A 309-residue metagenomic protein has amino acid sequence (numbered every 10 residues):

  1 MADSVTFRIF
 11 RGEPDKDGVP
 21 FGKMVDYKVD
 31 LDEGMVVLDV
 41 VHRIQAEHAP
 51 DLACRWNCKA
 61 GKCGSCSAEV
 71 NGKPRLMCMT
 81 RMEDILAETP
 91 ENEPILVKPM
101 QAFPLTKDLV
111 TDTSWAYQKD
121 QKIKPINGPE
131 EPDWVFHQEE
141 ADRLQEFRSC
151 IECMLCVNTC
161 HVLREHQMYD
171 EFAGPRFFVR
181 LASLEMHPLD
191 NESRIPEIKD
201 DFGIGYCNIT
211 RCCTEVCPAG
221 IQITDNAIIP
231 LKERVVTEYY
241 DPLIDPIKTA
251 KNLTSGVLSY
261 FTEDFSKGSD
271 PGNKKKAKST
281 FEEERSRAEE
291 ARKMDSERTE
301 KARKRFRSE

Functional and structural regions predicted by a protein language model:
A2-F7: Short structural boundary motif marking the start of a folded domain
I9-D15: Short polar catalytic/cofactor-binding loops
F10, E69-K73: Short strand-turn-strand beta-turns centered on an Asx-Gly dipeptide
G22-V36: Short, contiguous acidic and Ser/Thr-rich linear segments
M24-K28, M77, P94, H161: Well-ordered beta-strand positions in beta-sheet-rich domains
M35-E47, V97-E309: Ferredoxin-type iron-sulfur electron-transfer modules in oxidoreductases and energy-metabolism complexes
A49-R55: Active-site phosphate-binding and catalytic loops of NTP-dependent enzymes
C58-S67: Short, structured protein-protein interaction patches enriched in aromatics and acidic/basic residues, typified by
